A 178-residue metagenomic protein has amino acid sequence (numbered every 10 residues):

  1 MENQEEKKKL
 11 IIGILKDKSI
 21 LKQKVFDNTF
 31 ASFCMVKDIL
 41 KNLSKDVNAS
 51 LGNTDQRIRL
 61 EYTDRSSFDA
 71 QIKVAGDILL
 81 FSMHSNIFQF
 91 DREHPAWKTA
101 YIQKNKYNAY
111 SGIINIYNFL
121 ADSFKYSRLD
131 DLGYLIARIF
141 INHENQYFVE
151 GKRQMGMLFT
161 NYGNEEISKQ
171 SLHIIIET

Functional and structural regions predicted by a protein language model:
M1-K22: N-terminal, Lys/Arg- and Ser/Thr-rich interaction peptides
E2, Q23, D27-C34, G163-E166 (+1 more regions): Generic amphipathic alpha-helical segments used as scaffolds and interaction surfaces in large, multi-domain proteins
I14, K18, L43, I175-T178: Residues that form generic nucleotide/phosphate-binding pockets
L15-K18, K22, T29, T54 (+3 more regions): Generic, low-specificity signal for short hydrophobic/alpha-helical stretches with a mild N-terminal bias, encompassing
K24-D69: Short N-terminal edge-element motif at the start of the domain
R59-L60, D64-L135: Aromatic- and glycine-enriched beta-alpha-beta binding-site module
L132-T178: Glycine-rich, aromatic-bearing surface loops/beta-hairpins
